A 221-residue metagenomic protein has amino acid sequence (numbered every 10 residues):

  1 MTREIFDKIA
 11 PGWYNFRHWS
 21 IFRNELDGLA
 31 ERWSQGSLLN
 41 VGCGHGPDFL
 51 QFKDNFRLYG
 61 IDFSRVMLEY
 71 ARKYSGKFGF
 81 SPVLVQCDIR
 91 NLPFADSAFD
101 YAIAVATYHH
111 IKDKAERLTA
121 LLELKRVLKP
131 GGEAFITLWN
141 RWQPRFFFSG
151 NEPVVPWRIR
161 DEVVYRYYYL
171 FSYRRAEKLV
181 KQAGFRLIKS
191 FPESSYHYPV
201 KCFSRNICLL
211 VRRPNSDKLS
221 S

Functional and structural regions predicted by a protein language model:
M1-Q35, L39, G44-N91, A115 (+2 more regions): Class I (Rossmann-like) S-adenosyl-L-methionine-dependent methyltransferase catalytic domain, capturing the SAM-binding
E4, A106, T119: Active-site phosphate/pyrophosphate-handling residues
R65, D96, H109, D113: Active-site acidic-Proline motif in GNAT/NAT acetyltransferases
K73-G76, D100, A104: Short, amphipathic alpha-helix enriched in basic
R90-A102: A short acidic, Gly/Pro-enriched loop at the edge of an enzyme's catalytic core that lines a small-molecule cofactor
Y101-A115: A short SAM/SAH-binding and catalytic strip from SAM-dependent methyltransferases
L118-P130: A short glycine-rich, Lys/Arg-flanked "PGG" loop and its adjoining helix->strand segment in the class I
